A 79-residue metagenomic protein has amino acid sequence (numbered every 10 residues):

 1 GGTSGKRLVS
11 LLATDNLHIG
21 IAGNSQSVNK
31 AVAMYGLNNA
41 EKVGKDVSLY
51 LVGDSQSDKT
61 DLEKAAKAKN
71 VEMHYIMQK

Functional and structural regions predicted by a protein language model:
G1-Y50: Mature extracytoplasmic domains of secretory-pathway proteins
G53-K79: C-terminal partner/receptor-binding element of secreted or periplasmic proteins
